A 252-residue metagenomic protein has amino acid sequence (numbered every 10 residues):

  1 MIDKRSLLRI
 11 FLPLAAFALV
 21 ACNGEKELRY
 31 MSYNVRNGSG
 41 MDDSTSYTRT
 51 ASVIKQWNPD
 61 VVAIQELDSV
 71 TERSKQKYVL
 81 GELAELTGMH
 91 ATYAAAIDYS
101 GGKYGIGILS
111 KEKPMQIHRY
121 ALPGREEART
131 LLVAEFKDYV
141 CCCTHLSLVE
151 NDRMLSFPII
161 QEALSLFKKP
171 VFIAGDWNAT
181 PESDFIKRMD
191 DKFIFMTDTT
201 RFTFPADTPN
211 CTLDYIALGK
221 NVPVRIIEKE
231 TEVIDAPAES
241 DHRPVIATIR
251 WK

Functional and structural regions predicted by a protein language model:
I2, L8-L12, A21-L86, D98-G102 (+2 more regions): N-terminal, active-site-proximal structural segment of metallo-dependent hydrolase catalytic domains
E27-S39, H118, V133, D138-S147: Active-site-proximal beta-strand elements of phosphoester/diester hydrolases
R29-V35, T50-K75, C141-T144, I160-I186 (+3 more regions): Active-site beta-strand/loop signature of hydrolases that rely on acidic residues for catalysis
D42-D43, L67-Y139, K229-D235: Structured beta-strand-rich core segments of catalytic domains in phosphoester-bond hydrolases
K55-P59, A84-G88, T92, P114 (+2 more regions): Sec-exported extracytoplasmic/periplasmic mature domains
R119-Y120, E150-M154, E162-F172, W177-K252: Metal-dependent phosphoester-hydrolase catalytic domains
